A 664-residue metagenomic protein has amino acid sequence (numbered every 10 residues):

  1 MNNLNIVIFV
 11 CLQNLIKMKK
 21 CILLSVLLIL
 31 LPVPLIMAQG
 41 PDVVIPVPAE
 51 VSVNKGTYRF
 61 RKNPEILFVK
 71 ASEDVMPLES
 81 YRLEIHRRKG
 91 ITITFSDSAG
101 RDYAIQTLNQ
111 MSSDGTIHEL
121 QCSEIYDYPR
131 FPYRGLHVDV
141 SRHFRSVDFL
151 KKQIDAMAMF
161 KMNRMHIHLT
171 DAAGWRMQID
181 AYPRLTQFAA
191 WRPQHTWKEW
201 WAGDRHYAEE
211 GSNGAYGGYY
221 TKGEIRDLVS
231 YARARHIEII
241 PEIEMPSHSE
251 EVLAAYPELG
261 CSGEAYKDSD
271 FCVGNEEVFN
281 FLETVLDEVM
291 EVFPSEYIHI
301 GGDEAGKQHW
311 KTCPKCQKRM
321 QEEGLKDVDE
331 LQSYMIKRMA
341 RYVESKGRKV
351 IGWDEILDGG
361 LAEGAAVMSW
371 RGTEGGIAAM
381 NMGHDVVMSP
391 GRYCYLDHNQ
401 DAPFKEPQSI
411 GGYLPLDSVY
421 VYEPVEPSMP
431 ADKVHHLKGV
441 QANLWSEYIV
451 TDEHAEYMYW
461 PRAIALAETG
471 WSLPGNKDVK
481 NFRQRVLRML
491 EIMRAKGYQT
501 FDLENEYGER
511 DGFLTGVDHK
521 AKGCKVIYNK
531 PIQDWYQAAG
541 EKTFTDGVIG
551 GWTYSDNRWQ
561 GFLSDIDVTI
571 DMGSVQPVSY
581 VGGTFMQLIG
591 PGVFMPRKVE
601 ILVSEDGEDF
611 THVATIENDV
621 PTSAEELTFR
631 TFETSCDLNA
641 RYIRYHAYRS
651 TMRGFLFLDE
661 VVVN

Functional and structural regions predicted by a protein language model:
M1-D42: Bacterial Sec-dependent N-terminal signal peptides
M18, L27, I36-R134, K346-W353 (+9 more regions): Acidic, contiguous N-terminal accessory segments
V75-Y297, R338, Y342, Q441-W445: Feature activates predominantly on carbohydrate-active enzymes
F144-S146, A172-Q178, P246-V252, H299 (+6 more regions): Flexible loop/turn segments at secondary-structure boundaries
V252, E258-E363, W370-A378: Active-site neighborhood of glycoside hydrolase catalytic domains
K349-E355, G360-A365, R371-T515: Flexible, acidic glycine-rich loops studded with aromatic residues
L514-I549: Predominantly extracellular/luminal regions of secreted and cell-surface proteins, especially disulfide-bonded
G550-T615, E626-N664: Aromatic, loop-rich ligand-recognition surfaces of beta-strand-rich domains
